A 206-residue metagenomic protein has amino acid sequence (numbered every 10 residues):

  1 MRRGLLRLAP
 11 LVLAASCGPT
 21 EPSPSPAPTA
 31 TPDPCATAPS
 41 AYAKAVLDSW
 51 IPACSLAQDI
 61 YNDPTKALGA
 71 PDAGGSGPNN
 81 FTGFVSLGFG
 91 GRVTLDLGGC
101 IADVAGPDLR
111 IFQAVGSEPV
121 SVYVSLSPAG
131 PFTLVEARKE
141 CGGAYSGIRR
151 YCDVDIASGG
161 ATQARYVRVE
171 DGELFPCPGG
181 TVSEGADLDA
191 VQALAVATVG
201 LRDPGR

Functional and structural regions predicted by a protein language model:
M1-A9: Bacterial N-terminal signal peptides that target proteins for export
A14-S16: C-terminal motif of bacterial Sec signal peptides marking the signal peptidase cleavage site
G18-T20: Bacterial signal peptide processing site
S23-T31: Ser/Thr-rich, Proline-interspersed low-complexity disordered segments
A30-G200: A domain-level signal for the mature, folded cores of soluble proteins
R202-R206: Short, solvent-exposed mixed-charge patches
